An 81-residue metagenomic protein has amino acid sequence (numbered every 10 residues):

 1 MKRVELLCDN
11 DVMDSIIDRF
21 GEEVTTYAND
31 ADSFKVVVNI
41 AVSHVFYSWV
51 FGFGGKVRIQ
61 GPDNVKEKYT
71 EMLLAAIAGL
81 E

Functional and structural regions predicted by a protein language model:
M1-E81: Polybasic (Lys/Arg-rich)
